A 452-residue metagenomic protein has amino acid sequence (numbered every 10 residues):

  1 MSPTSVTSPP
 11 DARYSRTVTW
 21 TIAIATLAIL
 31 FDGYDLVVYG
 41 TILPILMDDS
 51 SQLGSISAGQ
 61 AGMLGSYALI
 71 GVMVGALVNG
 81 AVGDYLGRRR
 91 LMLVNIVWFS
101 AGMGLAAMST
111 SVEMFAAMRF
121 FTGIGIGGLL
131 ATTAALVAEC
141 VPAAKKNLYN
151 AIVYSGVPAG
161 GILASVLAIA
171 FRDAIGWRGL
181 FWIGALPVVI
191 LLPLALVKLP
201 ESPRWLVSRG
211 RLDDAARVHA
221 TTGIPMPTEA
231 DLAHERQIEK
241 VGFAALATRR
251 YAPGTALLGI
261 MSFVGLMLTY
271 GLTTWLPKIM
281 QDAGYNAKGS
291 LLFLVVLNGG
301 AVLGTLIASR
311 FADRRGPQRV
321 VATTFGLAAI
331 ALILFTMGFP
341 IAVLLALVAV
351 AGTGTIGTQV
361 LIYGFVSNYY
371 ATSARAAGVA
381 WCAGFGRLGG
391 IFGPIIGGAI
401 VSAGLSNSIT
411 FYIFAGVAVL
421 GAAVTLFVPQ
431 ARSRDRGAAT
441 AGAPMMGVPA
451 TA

Functional and structural regions predicted by a protein language model:
M1-D11, L196-G254, R436-A452: Intracellular cytosolic loops and amphipathic helices of Major Facilitator Superfamily
M1-Y34, V38-Y39: Cytosolic juxtamembrane N-terminal segment immediately preceding the first transmembrane helix of multi-pass
G40, A247-T305: Extracytoplasmic gate region of multi-pass secondary transporters
G40-V74: Extracellular/periplasmic helix-loop-helix junction of adjacent transmembrane segments in MFS-like secondary
G87, M108-M114, P142, G338-F339: Helix-breaking motifs and short loop linkers at transmembrane-helix boundaries and internal kinks in secondary membrane
R90-G104, R319-I333: Structural signature of the two symmetry-related core transmembrane helices
M118-S155: Cytoplasmic helix-loop-helix junction between adjacent transmembrane helices in 12-TM secondary transporters
N147-D173, P187-V188, F385-G393: Glycine-rich segments within core transmembrane alpha-helices of 12-TM secondary carriers
